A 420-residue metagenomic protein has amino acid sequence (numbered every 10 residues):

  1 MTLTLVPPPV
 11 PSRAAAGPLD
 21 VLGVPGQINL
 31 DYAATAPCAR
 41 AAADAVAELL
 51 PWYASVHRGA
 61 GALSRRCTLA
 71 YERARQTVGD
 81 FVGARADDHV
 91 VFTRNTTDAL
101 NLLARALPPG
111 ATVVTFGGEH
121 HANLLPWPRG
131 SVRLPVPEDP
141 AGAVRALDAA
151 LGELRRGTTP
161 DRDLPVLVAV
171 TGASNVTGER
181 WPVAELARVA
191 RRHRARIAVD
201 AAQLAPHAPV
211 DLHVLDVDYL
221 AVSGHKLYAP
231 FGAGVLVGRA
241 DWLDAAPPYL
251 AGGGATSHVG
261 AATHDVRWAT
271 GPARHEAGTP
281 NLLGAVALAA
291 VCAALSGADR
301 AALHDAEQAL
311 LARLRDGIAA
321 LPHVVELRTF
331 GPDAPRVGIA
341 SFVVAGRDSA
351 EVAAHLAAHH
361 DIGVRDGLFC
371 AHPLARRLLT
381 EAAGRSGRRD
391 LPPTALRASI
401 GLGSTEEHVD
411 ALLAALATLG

Functional and structural regions predicted by a protein language model:
M1-G420: Pyridoxal 5′-phosphate
